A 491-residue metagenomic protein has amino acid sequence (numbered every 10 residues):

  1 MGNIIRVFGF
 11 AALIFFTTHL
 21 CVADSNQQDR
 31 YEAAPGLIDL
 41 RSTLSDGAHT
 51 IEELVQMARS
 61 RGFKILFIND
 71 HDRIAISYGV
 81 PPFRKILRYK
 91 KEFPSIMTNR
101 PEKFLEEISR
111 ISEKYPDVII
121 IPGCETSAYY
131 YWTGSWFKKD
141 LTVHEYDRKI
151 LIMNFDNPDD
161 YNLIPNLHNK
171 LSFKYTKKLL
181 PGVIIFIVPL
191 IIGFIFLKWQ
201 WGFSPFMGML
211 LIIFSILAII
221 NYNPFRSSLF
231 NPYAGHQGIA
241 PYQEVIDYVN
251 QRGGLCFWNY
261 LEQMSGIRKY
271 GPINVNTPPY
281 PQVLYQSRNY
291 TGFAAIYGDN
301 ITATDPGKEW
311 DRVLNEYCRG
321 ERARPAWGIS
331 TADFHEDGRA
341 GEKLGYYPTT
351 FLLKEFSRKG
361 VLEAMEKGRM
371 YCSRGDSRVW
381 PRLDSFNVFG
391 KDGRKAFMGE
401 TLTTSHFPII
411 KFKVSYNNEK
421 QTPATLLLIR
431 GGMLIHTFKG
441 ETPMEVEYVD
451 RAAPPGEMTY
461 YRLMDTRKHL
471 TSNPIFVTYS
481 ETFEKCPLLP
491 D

Functional and structural regions predicted by a protein language model:
G2-R6, A23-A33, S45, I51-V55 (+7 more regions): C-terminal functional module detector
F8-H19: Bacterial N-terminal signal peptides
N26-N259, G266-I267, Q286-R288, A295-E316 (+4 more regions): A metal-dependent hydrolase metal-coordination microenvironment
V80-R84, W136-F137, G271-V275, P279 (+1 more regions): Short low-complexity, flexible loop/linker segments enriched in glycine and/or proline with clustered acidic
D156-Y161, S287-D299, V361-M365, F407-F412 (+1 more regions): Short, surface-exposed, charge-dense and proline/glycine-enriched linear segments
W258-Y280: Extracytoplasmic/periplasmic/luminal assembly and interaction segments in envelope/secretory/respiratory proteins
V275-N300, T350-G360: Structural recognition of alpha->loop->beta junctions
